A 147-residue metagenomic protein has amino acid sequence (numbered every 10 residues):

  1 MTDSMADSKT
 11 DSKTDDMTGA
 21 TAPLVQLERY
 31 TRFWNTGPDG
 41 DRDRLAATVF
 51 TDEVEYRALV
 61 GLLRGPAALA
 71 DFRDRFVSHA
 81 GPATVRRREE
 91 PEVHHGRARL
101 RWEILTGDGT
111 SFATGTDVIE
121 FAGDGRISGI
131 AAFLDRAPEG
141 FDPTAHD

Functional and structural regions predicted by a protein language model:
T2-D3, D15-T18, V77-D147: A beta-strand edge to alpha-helix "cap/lid" segment located at domain peripheries
M17-V49: Short acidic-aromatic low-complexity motifs
L24, D43-G96: A solvent-exposed, acidic/Ser-Thr-rich amphipathic alpha-helical stretch
L27-W34, F50, R73-F76, L100-W102 (+1 more regions): Hydrophobic alpha-helical core bundles mediating ligand binding, dimerization, or RNAP-core interactions
Y30, L45-A46, V54, G65 (+5 more regions): Hydrophobic pocket/interface hotspot
T36, L59, D117: Short, flexible active-site loop motifs that bind/organize anionic cofactors or intermediates
